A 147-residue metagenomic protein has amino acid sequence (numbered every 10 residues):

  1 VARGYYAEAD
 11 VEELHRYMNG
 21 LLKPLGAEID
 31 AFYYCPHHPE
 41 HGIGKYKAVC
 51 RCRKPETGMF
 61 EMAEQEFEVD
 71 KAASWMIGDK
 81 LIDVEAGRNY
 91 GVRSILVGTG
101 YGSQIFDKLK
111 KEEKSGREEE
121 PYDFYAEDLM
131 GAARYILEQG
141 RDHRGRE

Functional and structural regions predicted by a protein language model:
V1-Y6: Conserved strand-turn element in the central/C-terminal portion of the radical SAM core barrel that lines
E8-A31, E40-M76, K80-E147: Asp-based, Mg2+/Mn2+-dependent phosphohydrolase catalytic module
C35-H37: Short loop/turn motifs enriched for small/polar and acidic residues
